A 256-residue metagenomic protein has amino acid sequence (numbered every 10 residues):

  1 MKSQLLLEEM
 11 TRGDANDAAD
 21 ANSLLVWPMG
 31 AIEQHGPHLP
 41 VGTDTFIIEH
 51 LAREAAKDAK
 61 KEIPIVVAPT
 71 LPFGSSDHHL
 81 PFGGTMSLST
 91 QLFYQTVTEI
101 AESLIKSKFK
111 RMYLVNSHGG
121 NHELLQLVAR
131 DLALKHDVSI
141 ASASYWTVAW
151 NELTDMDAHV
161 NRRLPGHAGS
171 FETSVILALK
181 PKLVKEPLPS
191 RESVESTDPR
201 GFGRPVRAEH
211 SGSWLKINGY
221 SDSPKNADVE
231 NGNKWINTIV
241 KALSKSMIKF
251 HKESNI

Functional and structural regions predicted by a protein language model:
M1-R111, G119-I256: Extended, histidine- and acidic-residue-enriched regions that form the cofactor-binding/catalytic faces
L114: Conserved SAM-binding loop
